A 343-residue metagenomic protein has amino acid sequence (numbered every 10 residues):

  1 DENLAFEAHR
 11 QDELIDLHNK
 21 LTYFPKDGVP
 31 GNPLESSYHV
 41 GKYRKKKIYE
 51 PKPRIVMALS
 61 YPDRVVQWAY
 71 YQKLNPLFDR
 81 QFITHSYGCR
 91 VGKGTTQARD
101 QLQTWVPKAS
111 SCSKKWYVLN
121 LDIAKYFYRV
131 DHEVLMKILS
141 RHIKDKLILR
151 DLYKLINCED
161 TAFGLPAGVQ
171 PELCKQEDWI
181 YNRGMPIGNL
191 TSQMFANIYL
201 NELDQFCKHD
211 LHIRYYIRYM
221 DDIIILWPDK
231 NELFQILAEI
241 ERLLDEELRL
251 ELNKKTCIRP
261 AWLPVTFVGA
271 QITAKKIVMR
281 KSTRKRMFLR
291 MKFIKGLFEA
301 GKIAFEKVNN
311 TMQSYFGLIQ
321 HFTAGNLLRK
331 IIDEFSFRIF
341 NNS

Functional and structural regions predicted by a protein language model:
D1-I138, I143-K144, D160-F163: Conserved two-metal-ion catalytic palm core of "right-hand" nucleic acid polymerases, unifying RNA-dependent RNA
E13-D16, K20, K42, W105 (+4 more regions): Conserved polymerase palm-domain catalytic core
D27-N32, R80, H209-Y215, L248-L252: Surface-exposed helix-capping loop/turn segments at secondary-structure junctions
L59, W68, E172-N182, Q205 (+2 more regions): Right-hand nucleic-acid polymerase module
Y61-V65, T191, F195, L263: A generic structural signal for residues located within well-ordered alpha-helices of large catalytic or ligand-binding
Y70-K73, L237-I240, L244: PAPS/PAP-binding and catalytic site of the sulfotransferase fold
C89-A98, I224-W227, I258-W262: Beta-rich nucleic-acid/ligand-interaction surfaces
I143, E241-R249: A common structural junction motif
